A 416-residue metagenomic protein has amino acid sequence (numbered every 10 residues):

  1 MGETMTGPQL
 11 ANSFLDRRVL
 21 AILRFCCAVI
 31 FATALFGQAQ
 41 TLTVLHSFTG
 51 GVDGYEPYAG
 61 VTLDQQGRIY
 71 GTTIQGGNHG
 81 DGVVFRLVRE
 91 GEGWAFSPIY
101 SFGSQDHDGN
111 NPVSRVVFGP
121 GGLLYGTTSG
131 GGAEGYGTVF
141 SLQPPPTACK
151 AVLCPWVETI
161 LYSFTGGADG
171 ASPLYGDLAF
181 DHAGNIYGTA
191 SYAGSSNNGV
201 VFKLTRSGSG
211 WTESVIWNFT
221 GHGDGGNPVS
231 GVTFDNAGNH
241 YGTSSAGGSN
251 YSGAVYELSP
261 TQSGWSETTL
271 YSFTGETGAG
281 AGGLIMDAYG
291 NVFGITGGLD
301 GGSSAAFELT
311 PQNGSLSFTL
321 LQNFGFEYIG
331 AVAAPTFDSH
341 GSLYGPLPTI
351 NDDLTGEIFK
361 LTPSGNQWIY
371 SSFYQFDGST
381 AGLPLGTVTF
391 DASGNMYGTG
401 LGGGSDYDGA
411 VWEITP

Functional and structural regions predicted by a protein language model:
G2-P416: Extracellular beta-propeller repeat domains
